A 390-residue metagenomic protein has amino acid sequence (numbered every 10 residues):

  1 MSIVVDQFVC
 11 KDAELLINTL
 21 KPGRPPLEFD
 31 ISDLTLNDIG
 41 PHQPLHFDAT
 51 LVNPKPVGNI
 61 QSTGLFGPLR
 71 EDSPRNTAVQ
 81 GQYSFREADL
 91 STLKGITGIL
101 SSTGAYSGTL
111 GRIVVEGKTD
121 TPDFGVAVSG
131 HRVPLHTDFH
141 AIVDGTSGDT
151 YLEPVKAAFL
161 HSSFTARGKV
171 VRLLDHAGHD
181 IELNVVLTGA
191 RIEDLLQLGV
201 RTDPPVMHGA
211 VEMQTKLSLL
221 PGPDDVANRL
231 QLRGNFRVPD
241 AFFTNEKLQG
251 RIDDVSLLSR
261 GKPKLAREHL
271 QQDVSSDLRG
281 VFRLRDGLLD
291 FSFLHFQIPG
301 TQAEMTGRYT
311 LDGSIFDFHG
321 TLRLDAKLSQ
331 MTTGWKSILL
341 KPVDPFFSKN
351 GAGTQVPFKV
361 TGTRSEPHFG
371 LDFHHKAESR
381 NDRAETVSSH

Functional and structural regions predicted by a protein language model:
M1-P41, H46, G64-Y151, V155 (+4 more regions): Membrane-proximal interfacial segments on either side of biological membranes
D48-T50: Short strand-turn segments of transmembrane beta-barrel domains in outer membranes, especially the first one or two
V52-P54, A157, L173-D175, F291 (+2 more regions): Short polar/acidic secondary-structure junctions
N53-V57, F159-S163, G300: Glycine-centered tight beta-turn/hairpin loop motif at sheet-sheet or coil-to-beta transitions
I60: An active-site-proximal beta-strand-loop segment
L270, S275-F282, G287: Generic long, charged, amphipathic alpha-helical segments
F282-T306, L311: Extended serine/threonine-enriched, polar tracts that run as long, contiguous segments within proteins
